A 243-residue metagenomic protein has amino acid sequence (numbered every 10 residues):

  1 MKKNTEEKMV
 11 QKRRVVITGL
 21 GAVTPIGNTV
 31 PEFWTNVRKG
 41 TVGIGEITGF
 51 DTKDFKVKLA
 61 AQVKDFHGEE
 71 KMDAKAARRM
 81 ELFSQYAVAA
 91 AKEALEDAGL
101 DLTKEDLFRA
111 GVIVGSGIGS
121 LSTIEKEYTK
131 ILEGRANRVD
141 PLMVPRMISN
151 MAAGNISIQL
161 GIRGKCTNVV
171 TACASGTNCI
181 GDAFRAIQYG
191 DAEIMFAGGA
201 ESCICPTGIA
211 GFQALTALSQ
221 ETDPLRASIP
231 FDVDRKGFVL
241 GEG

Functional and structural regions predicted by a protein language model:
M1-K165, R185-Q188, I204, A210-G237 (+1 more regions): Conserved "HGTGT" condensation-loop signature of ketosynthase/thiolase-family condensing enzymes that catalyze
V169-C173, Q188: Glycine-rich, Trp-frequent "lid" loop and neighboring beta-strands that shape and gate the flavin cofactor pocket
G176: Short conserved active-site loop signatures built around small residues
C179: Active-site histidine-anchored catalytic micro-motif
D182: Internal active-site segments that recognize and position negatively charged phosphoryl groups and nucleotide moieties
A192-M195: Short, high-confidence coil segments that cap the C-terminus of an alpha-helix and link into the following beta-strand
E201: Catalytic metal-binding/acid-base residues of hydrolase active sites
